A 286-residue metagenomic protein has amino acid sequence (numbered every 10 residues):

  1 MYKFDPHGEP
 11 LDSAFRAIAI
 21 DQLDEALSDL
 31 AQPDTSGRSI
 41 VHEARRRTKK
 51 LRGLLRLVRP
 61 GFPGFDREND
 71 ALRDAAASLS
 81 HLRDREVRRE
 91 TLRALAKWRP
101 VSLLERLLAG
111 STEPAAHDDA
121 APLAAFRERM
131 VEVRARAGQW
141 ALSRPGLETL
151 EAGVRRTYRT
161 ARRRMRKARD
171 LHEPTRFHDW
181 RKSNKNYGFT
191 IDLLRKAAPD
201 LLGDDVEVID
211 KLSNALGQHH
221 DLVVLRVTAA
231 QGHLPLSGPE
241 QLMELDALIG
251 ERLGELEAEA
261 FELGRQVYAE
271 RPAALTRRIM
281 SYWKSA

Functional and structural regions predicted by a protein language model:
M1-A286: Function-determining surface determinants
